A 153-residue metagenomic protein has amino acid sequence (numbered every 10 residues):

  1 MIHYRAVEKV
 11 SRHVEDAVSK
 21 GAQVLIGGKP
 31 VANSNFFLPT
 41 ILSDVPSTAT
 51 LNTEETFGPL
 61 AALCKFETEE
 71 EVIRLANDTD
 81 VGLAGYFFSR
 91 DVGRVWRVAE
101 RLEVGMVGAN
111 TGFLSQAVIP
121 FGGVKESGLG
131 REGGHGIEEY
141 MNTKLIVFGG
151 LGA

Functional and structural regions predicted by a protein language model:
M1-S11: Short beta-strand to alpha-helix junction loop
V14, S19, K29, F36-A153: Conserved C-terminal structural/oligomerization subdomain of aldehyde/semialdehyde dehydrogenase
A22: Short phosphate-binding/catalytic loops that engage adenosine nucleotides
L25-G27: Short beta-strand segments
